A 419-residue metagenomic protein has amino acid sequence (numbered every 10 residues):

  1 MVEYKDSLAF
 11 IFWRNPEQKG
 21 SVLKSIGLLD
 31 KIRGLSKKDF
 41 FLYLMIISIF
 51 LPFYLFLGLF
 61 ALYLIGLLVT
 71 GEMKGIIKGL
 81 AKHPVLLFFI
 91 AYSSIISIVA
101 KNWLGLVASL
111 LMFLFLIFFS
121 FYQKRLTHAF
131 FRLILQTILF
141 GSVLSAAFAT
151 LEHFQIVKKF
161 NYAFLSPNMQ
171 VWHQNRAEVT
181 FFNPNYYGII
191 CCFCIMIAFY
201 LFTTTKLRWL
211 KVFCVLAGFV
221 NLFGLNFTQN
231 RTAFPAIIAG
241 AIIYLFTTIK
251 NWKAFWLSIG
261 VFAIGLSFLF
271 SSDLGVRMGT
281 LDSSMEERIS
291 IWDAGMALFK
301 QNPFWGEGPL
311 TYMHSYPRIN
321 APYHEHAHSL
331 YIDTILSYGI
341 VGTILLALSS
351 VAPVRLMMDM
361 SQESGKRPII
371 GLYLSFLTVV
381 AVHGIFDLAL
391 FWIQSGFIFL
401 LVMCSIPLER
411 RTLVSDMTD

Functional and structural regions predicted by a protein language model:
M1-K37, W209, K366, L401-D419: A juxtamembrane structural motif centered on a specific transmembrane helix
K37-M45, V85, M358-D387: Loop-to-helix entry and N-terminal half of a specific, functionally important transmembrane alpha helix in multi-pass
L62-L68, L372-D419: Transmembrane alpha-helices of multi-pass inner-membrane enzymes
L67-K74, I96-T150, L356, V382: Transmembrane alpha-helical segments and their membrane-water interfaces
R132-Y162, V179-T248, A352-M357, L377-A381: Alpha-helical transmembrane segments of multi-pass inner-membrane proteins
A147, H153-I156, L245-M285, D293-Q301: A membrane-periplasm/extracellular boundary helix in multi-pass inner-membrane enzymes that assemble envelope glycans
V179, L222, M296, Y323-M357 (+1 more regions): A conserved mid-to-late transmembrane alpha helix and its immediate loop/hinge that forms the functional core
L274, L281-D293, A297-Q301, W305-Y338: Long extracytoplasmic/lumenal interhelical loops at the membrane interface of multi-pass membrane proteins
